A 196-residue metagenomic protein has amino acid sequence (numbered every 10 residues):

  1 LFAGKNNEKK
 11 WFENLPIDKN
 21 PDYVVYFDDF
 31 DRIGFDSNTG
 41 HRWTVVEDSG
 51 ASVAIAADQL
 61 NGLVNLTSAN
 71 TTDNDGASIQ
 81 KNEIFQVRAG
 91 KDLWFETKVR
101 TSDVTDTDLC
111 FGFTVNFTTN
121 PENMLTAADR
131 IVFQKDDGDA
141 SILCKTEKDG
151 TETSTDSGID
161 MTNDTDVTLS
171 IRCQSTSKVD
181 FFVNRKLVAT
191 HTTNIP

Functional and structural regions predicted by a protein language model:
F2-E47: Extracellular carbohydrate-recognition regions
V24-F27, D92-E96, D166-T168: Intrinsic-disorder/low-complexity, polar/charged segments enriched in Ser/Thr/Lys/Arg/Asp/Glu/Gln
R32, V99, I171-C173: Hydrophobic beta-strand positions in extracellular immunoglobulin-like domains
D36-V64: Extracellular glycan-recognition surfaces and repeat-rich motifs
T67-S141: Secretory/extracellular carbohydrate-interaction modules and structurally similar beta-sandwich "look-alikes"
T146-T168: Short, aromatic/His-centered strand-loop micro-motif at the edge of beta-sheets
D156-G158, V183-P196: Short, solvent-exposed beta-strand-to-loop segments that form ligand-recognition rims of beta-rich domains
T165-D180: Localized edge beta-strand/strand-to-loop motifs within extracellular or lumenal beta-rich domains
